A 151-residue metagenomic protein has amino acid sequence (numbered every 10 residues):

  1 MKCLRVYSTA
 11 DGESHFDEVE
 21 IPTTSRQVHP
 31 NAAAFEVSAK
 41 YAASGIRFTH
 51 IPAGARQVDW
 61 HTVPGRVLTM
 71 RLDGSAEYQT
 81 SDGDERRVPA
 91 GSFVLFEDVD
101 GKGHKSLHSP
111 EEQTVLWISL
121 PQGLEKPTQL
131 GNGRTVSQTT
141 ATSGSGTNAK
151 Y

Functional and structural regions predicted by a protein language model:
M1-S8: Short acidic, Pro/Gly- and aromatic-enriched capping/linker segments at domain boundaries
A10-D59, Q113-Q122: A short glycine-rich, His/Asp/Glu-containing loop-to-beta-strand
I21, S81-V99: Short acidic-glycine-tyrosine-enriched beta hairpin
Q27, K102-H108: Short, Lys/Arg- and Gly-enriched loop/turn segments at beta-strand edges
E36-K40, Q57-V63, Q79-T80, R86-R87 (+1 more regions): Short histidine-centered beta-strand/loop micro-motifs that create catalytic or ligand/metal-coordination sites
H50-A53, H61-Y78, I118-S119: Short, conserved beta-strand element in jelly-roll/cupin
R56, S75-Q79, F93, Q122-L124: Short beta-strand segments in beta-sandwich/barrel cores
F93-V99, P110-E125: A short hydrophobic beta-strand segment most commonly corresponding to one strand of the jelly-roll/cupin
